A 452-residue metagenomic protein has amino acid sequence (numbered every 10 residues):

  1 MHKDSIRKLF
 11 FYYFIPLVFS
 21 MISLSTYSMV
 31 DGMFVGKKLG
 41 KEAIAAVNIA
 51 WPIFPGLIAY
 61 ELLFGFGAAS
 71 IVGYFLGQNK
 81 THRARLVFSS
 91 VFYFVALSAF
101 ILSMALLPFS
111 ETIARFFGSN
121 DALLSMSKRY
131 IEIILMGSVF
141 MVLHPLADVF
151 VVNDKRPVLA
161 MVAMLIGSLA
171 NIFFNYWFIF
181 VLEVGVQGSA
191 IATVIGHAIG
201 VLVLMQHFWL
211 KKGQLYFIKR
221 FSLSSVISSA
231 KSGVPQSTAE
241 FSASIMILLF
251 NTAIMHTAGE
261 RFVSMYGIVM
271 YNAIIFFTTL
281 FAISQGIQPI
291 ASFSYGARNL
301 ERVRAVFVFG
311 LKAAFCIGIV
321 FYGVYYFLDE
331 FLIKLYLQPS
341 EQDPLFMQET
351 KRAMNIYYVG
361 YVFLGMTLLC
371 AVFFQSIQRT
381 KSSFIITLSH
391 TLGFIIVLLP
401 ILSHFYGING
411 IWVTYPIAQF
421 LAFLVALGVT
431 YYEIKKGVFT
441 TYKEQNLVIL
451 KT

Functional and structural regions predicted by a protein language model:
M1-F14, V72-V139, E183-V234, A291-V359 (+1 more regions): Short alpha-helical transmembrane segments in multi-pass integral membrane proteins
H2-L39, P55-F66, I71, A96-S103 (+4 more regions): N-terminal transmembrane alpha-helices
Y12-D31, I133, G167, G196-G200 (+2 more regions): Transmembrane helical elements of multi-pass membrane transporters/channels
T26-A45, A114-D121, W177-V184, S244-Y271 (+4 more regions): Helix-terminus/linker motif at the lipid-water interface of multi-pass membrane proteins
I44-M104, M141-A160, M265-F327, L364-S383: Small-residue-rich hydrophobic transmembrane alpha-helices
G56-A59, N171-N175, G200-M205, I274-T278 (+3 more regions): Hydrophobic transmembrane alpha-helices of multi-pass small-molecule transporters
L106, V149, N175, I179 (+7 more regions): Structural signal for membrane-spanning alpha-helices in multi-pass inner-membrane proteins, emphasizing helix cores
I133-V152, A163-N171, S189-L202, S284 (+3 more regions): Short runs within selected transmembrane alpha-helices of multi-pass transporters and secretion channels
